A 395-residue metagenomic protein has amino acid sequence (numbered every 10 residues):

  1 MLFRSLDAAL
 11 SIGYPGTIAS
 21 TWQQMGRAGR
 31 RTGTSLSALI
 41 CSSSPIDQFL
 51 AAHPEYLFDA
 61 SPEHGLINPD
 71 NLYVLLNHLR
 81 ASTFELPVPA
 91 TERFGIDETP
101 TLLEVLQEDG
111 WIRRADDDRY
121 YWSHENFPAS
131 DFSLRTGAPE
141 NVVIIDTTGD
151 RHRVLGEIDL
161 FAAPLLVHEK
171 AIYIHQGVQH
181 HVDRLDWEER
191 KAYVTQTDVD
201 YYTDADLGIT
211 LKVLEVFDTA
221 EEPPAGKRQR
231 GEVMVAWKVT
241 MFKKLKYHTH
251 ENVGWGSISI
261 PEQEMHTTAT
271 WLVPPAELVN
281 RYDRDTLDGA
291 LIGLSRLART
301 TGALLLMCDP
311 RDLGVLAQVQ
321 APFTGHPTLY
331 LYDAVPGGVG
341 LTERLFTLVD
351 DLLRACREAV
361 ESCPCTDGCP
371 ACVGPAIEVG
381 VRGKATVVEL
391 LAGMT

Functional and structural regions predicted by a protein language model:
F3-Q48: Conserved RecA-like helicase motor core of SF1/SF2 enzymes
T34-S37, S43-S61, N68, L75-A90 (+5 more regions): Extended Lys/Arg-rich polyanion-binding regions
Q107-D118: A short, conserved structural fragment
R119-S123: Minor-groove-contacting beta-hairpin "wing" of winged helix-turn-helix DNA-binding domains
C363, G368-C372: Short cysteine clusters
P375: Cys/His-rich metal-chelating microdomains
